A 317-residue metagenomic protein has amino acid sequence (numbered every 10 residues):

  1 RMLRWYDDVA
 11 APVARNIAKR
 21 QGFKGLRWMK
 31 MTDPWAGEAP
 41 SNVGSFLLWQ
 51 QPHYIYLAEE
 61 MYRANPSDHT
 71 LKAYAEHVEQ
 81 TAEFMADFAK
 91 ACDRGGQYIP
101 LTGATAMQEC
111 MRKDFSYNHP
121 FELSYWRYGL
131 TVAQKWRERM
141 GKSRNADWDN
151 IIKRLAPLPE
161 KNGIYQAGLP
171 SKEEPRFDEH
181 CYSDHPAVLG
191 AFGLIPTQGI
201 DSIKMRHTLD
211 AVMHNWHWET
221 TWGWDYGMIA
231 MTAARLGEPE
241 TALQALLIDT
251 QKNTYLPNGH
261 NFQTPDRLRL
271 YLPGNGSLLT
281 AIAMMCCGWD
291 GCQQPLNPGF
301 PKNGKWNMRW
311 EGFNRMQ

Functional and structural regions predicted by a protein language model:
R1-M2, I17-A18, F88-A91: Short, solvent-exposed loop/turn and secondary-structure capping segments
R1-P12, V43, L47-A64, K72 (+2 more regions): Active-site core of glycosidic bond-cleaving carbohydrate-active enzymes
V9-P52: Active-site-adjacent "gating/activation" loops or surface patches in catalytic cores
W28-F46, L101-H119, T254-L268: Acidic/His metal-coordination segments adjacent to aromatic residues that form catalytic metal sites in metalloenzymes
Q80-R139: Acidic/histidine-rich catalytic neighborhood
D93-G103, G291-K302: A glycine-biased, small/acidic residue-tolerant capping/turn segment at secondary-structure junctions
L296-Q317: Surface beta-strand/loop "capping" patches
